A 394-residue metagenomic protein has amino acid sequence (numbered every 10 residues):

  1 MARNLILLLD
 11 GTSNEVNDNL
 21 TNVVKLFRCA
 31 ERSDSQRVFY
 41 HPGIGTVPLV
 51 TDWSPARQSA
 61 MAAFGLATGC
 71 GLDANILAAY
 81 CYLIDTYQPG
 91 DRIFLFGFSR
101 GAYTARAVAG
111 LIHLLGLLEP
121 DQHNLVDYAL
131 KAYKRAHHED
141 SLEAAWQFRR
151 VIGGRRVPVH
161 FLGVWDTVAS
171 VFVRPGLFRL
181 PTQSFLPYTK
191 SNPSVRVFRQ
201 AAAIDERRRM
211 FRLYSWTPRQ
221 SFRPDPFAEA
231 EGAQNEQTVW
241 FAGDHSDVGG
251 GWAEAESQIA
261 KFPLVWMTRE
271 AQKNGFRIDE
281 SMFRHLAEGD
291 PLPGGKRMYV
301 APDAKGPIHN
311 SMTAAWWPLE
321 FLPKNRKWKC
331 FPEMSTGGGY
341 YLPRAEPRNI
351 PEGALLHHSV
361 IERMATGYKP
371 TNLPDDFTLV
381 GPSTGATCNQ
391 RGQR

Functional and structural regions predicted by a protein language model:
M1-R394: Active-site- or binding-pocket-proximal scaffold segments within functional domains
